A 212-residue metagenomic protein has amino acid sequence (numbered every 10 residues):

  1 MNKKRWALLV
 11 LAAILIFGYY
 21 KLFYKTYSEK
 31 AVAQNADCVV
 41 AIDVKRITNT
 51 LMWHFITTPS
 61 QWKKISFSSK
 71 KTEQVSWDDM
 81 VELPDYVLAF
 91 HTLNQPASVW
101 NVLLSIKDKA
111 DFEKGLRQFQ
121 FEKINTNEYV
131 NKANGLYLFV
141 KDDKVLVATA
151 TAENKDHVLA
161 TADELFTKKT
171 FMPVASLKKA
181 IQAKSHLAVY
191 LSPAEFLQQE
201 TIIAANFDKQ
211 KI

Functional and structural regions predicted by a protein language model:
N2-F119, I124-E128, K132, L165-Q199: Structural boundary/hinge residues at secondary-structure and domain interfaces
Q95, K123, N131, L138-D142 (+1 more regions): Generic beta-strand structural signal
W100, E128-Y129, Y137, K144-L146 (+1 more regions): Hydrophobic residues embedded in beta-strands of well-ordered beta-sheets
L136-F171: A short, solvent-exposed beta-edge/loop patch
A194-I212: Long, internal scaffold/assembly segments composed of regular secondary structure
